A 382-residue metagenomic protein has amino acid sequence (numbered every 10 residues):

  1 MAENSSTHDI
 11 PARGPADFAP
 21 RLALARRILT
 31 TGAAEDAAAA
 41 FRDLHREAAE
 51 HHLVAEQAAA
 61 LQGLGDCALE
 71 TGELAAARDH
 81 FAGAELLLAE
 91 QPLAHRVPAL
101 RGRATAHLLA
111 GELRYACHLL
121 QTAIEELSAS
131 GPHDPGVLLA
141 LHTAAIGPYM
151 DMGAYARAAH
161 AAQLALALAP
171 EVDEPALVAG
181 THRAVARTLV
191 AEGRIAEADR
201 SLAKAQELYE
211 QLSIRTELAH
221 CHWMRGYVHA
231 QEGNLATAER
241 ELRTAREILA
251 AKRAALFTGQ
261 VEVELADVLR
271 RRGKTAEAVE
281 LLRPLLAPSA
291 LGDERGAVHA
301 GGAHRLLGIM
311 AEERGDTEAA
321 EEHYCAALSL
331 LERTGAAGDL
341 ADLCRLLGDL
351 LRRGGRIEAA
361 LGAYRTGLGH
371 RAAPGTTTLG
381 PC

Functional and structural regions predicted by a protein language model:
M1-L24, E294-G301, E313, E318 (+1 more regions): C-terminal non-catalytic interaction modules
R13-G14, A33, H52-L53, Q91-L93 (+9 more regions): Short coil/turn linker motifs that delimit alpha-helical repeat modules in TPR/alpha-solenoid proteins
A16, E56, H95-R96, H133-V137 (+7 more regions): Structural signature of alpha-solenoid helical repeat junctions
A19-A33, A58-G72, H95-L113, V137-G153 (+5 more regions): Tandem amphipathic alpha-helical repeat scaffolds
R42-E47, A82-A89, Q121-G131, Q163-D173 (+5 more regions): Amphipathic alpha-helical segments of tetratricopeptide repeats
S201-L202, Q206-L208, L212-R333: Eukaryotic tandem repeat interaction scaffolds
